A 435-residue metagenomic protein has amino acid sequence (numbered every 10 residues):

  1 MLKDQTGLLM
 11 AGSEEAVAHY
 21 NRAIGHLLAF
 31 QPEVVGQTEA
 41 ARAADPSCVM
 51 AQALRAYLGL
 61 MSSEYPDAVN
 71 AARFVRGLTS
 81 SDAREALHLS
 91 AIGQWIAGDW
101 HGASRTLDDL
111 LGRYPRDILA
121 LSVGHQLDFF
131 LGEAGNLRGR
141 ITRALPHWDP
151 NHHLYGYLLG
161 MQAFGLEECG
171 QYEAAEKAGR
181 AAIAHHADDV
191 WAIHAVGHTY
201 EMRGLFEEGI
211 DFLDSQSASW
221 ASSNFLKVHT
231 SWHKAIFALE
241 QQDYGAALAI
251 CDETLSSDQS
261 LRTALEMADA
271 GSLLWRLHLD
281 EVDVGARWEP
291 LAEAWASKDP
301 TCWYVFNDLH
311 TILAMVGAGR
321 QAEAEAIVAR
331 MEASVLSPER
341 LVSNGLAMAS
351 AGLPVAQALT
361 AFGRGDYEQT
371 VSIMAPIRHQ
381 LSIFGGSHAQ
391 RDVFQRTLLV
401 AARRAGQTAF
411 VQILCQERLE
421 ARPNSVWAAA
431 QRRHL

Functional and structural regions predicted by a protein language model:
L2-A18, V75-E85, D149-P150, L154 (+3 more regions): TPR-adjacent "capping" and linker segments in tetratricopeptide-repeat scaffold/adaptor proteins
E15, P46-A51, A83, R116-A120 (+8 more regions): Residue-level recognition of tetratricopeptide repeat
V17, R22-E39, A43-H101, L127-G139 (+2 more regions): Inter-helical turn/loop elements of alpha-helical hairpins
H19, Q37, Q52, L87 (+12 more regions): TPR repeat positional signature
H26, G59, Q94, D128-L131 (+8 more regions): Residue at a conserved register position within TPR or TPR-like alpha-solenoid repeats
G36-A40, D67-T79, H101-L111, A134-W148 (+7 more regions): Alpha-helical repeat scaffolds
T142-Q241: Internal metal/ion-chelating core segments
I236-L435: Helix-coil-helix junctions within alpha-helical repeat/solenoid scaffolds
